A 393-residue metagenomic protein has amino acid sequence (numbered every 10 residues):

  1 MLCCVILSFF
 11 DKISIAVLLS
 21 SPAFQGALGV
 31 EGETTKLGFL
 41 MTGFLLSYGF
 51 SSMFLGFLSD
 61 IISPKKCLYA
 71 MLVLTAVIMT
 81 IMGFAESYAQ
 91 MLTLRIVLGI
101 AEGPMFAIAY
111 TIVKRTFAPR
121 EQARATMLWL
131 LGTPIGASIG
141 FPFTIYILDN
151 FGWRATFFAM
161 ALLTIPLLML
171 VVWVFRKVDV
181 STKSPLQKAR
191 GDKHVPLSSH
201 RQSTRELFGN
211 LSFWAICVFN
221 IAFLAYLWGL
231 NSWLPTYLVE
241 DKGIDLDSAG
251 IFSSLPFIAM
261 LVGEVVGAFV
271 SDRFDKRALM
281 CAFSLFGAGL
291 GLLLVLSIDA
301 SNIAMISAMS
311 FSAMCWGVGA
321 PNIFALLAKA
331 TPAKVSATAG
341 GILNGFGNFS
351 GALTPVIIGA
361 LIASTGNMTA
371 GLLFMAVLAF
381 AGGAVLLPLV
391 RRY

Functional and structural regions predicted by a protein language model:
A16-V17, L211-E264, A320: Extracytoplasmic gate region of multi-pass secondary transporters
F50-E86: Conserved MFS/SLC helix-loop-helix module at the cytosolic interface between two early adjacent transmembrane helices
S52-S63, E264-D275, I362: Helix-to-loop junctions at the C-terminal end of transmembrane segments in multipass secondary transporters
I61-L72, D272-L285: Cytoplasmic membrane-interface "Motif A"-like loop-to-helix N-cap segments of 12-TM Major Facilitator Superfamily
S63, F84-A89, A118, G243 (+2 more regions): Helix-breaking motifs and short loop linkers at transmembrane-helix boundaries and internal kinks in secondary membrane
L94-T133: Cytoplasmic helix-loop-helix junction between adjacent transmembrane helices in 12-TM secondary transporters
W129-V178: Helix-loop-helix hairpin linking two adjacent transmembrane segments in secondary transporters
A278-I323: C-terminal transmembrane helical hairpin of 12-TM major facilitator-type secondary transporters
